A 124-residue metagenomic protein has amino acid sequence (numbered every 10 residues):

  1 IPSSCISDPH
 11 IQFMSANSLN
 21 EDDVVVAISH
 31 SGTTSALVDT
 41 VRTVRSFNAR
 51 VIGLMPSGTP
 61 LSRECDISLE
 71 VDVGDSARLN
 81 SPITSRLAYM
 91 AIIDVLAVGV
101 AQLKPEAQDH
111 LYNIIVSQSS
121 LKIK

Functional and structural regions predicted by a protein language model:
I1-A91, V95-P105: Glycine-rich phosphate-binding loops that contact phosphosugars or nucleotide phosphates
E106-K124: A short, charged, Gly/Pro-tolerant segment at domain boundaries
